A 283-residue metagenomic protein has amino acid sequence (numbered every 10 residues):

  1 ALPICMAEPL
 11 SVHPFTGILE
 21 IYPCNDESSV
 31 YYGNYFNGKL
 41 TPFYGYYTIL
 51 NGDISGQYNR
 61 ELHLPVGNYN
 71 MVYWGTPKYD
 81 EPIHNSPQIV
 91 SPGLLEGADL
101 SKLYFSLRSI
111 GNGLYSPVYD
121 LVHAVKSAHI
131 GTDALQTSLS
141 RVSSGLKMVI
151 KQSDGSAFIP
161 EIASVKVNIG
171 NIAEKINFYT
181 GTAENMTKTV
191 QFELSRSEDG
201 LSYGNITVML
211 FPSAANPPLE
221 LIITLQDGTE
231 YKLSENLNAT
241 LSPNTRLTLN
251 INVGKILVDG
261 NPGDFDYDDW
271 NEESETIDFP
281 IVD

Functional and structural regions predicted by a protein language model:
L10-E20, S28, F158-V165: Solvent-exposed loop/turn segments flanking beta-strands in beta-repeat/beta-sandwich domains
S28-R141: Short, low-hydrophobicity acidic/polar segments
Y31-D53, T180-D199, S234-N238: Solvent-exposed serine/threonine-rich low-complexity stretches and specific carbohydrate-binding patches
V66-E81, A215-D227, L233: A short, solvent-exposed beta-strand micro-motif common in secreted/extracellular proteins
L95-R141, K151, S234-D283: Extracellular beta-sheet/turn segments enriched in Thr/Pro/Gly and aliphatic residues
G145-I206: Short helix-loop boundary/capping segments
S197-G228: Extended serine/threonine-enriched, polar tracts that run as long, contiguous segments within proteins
